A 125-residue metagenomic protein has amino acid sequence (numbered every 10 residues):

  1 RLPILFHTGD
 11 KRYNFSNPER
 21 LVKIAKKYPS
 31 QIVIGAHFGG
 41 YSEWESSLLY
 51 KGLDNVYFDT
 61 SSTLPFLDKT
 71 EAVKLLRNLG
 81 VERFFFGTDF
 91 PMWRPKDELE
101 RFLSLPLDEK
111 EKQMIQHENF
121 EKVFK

Functional and structural regions predicted by a protein language model:
R1-F85: Catalytic pocket-lining loop regions of alpha/beta-barrel enzymes, especially the amidohydrolase/enolase/GH5 lineages
N14, P91-M92: Aromatic-acidic/polar surface patches that form glycan- and anion
L79-F85, M92-K125: Mid-to-C-terminal alpha-helical segments outside catalytic/metal-binding sites
